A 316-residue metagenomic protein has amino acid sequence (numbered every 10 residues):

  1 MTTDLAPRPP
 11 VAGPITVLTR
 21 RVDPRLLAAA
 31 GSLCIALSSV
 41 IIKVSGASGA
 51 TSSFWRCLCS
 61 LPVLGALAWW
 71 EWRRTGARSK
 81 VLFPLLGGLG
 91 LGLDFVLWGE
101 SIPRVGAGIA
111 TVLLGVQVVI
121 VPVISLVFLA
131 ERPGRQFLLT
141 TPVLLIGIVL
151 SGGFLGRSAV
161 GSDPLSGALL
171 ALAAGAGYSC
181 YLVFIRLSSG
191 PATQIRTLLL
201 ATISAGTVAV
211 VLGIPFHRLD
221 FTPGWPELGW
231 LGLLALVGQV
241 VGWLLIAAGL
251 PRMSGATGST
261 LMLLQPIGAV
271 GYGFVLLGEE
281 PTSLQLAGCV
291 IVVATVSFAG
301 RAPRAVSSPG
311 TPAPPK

Functional and structural regions predicted by a protein language model:
M1-W55, L86-L89, L97, A159-L187 (+2 more regions): Glycine-/small-residue-enriched transmembrane alpha-helix faces in small-molecule transporters and effluxers
T3, L91, Q136-G156, G175-Y178 (+3 more regions): Hydrophobic transmembrane alpha-helices of multi-pass small-molecule transport proteins
D23-L27, T51-A66, L139-I146, S166-A173 (+1 more regions): Hydrophobic alpha-helical transmembrane segments of multi-pass integral membrane proteins, especially transporters
A30-L37, I41-V44, L67, L85-R104 (+6 more regions): Hydrophobic alpha-helical transmembrane segments of multi-pass membrane transport proteins, especially secondary
S32, C57-L61, G115-V119, T141-L144 (+5 more regions): Residue-level recognition of pore/gate-forming positions within transmembrane alpha-helices of multi-pass
S45, S52, R56, S101 (+6 more regions): Hydrophobic/aromatic residues within transmembrane alpha-helices of multi-pass small-molecule transporters
L67-W72, Q117-P142, I267-A287: C-terminal transmembrane-helix exit sites in multi-pass transporters
R73-R74, G300-P312: Membrane-interface capping segments at transmembrane-helix boundaries
